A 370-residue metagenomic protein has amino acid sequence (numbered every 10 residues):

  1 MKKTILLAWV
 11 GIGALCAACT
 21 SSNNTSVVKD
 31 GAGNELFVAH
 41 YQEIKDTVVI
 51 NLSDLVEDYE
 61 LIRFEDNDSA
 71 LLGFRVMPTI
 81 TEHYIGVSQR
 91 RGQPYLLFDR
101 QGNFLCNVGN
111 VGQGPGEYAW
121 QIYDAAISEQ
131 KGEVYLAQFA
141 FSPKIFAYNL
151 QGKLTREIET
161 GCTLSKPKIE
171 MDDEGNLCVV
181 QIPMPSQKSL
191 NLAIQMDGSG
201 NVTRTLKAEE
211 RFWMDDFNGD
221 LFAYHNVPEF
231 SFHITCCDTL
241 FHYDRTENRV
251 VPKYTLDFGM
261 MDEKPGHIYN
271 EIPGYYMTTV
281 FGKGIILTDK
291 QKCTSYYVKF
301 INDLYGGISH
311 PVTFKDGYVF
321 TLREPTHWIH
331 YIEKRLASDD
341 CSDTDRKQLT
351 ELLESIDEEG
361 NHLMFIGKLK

Functional and structural regions predicted by a protein language model:
C16-A18: C-terminal motif of bacterial Sec signal peptides marking the signal peptidase cleavage site
N24-R63: Blade/loop signatures of beta-propeller domains
L36-F37, H83-R90, G132-Q138, G175-S186 (+4 more regions): Short beta-strand elements that form the blades of beta-propeller/WD-repeat-like and other beta-sheet-rich scaffold
Q42, T47, Y59-Q93: Beta-strand-rich domains and repeat architectures in extracellular enzymes and scaffolds, especially beta-propellers
E65-R75, N103-K131, Q138: Blade-loop segments of beta-propeller domains
G73-M77, A119-A125, T163-M171, W213-F222 (+2 more regions): Repeated scaffold domains used in trafficking and secretory/extracellular systems, primarily beta-propellers
A119-I122, F139-S189, L206-E209: Asp-box/WD-like beta-propeller blade repeats and closely related beta-sheet repeat scaffolds
V251-E271, K292-G317, I329: Conserved blade-ending motifs and adjacent loop-strand segments that build the rim/top face of beta-propeller domains
